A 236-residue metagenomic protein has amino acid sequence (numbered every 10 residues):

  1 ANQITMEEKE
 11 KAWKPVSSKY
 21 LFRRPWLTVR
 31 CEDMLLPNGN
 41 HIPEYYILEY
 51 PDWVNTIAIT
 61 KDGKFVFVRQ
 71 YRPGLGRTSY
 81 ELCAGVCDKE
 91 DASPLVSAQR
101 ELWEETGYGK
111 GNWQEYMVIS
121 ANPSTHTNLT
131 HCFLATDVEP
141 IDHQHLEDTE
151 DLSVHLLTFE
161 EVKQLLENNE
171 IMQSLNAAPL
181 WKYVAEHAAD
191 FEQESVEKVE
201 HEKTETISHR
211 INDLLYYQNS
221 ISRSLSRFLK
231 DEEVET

Functional and structural regions predicted by a protein language model:
I4-W13, T78, E115, S124 (+1 more regions): Nudix hydrolase/Nudix homology domain
E10-A12, Y45-Y50, N55-R100, V138 (+2 more regions): Conserved Nudix-box catalytic region and its N-terminal flanking loop in Nudix hydrolases and closely related
P15, K19-L21, Y116: Local beta-strand/beta-hairpin segments that build beta-sheet-rich folds
P15, V29-C31, I42-E44, V68 (+3 more regions): Hydrophobic residues on conserved beta-strands that form the core of alpha/beta folds
K19-N55, K61: Acidic, metal-coordinating catalytic segment for phosphate/diphosphate chemistry, firing primarily on the Nudix
R23, T28-R30, D52, H126-L129 (+1 more regions): A generic structural signal for well-ordered coil/turn residues at beta-strand boundaries that shape enzyme active-site
D33-N38, N122-D142, H155: Active-site-adjacent beta-strand/loop module that shapes the phosphate/pyrophosphate-binding cleft
A92-T136: A contiguous pocket-lining binding segment that forms or flanks enzyme active sites
